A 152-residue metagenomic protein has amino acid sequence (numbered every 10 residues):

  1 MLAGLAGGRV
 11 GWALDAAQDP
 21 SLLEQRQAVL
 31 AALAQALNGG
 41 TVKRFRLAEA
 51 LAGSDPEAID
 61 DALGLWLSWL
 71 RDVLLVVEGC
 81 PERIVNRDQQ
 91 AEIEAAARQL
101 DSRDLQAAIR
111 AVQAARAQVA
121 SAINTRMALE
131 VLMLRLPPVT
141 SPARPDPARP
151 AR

Functional and structural regions predicted by a protein language model:
M1-L65, W69-V85, Q89-R152: Charged, glycine-rich active-site and insertion segments that engage polyanionic ligands
